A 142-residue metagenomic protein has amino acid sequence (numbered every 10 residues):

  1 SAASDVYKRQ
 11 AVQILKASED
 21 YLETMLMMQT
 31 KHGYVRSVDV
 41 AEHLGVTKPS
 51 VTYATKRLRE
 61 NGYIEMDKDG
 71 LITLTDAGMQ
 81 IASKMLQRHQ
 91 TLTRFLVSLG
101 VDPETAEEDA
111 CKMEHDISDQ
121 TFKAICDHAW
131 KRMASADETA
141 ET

Functional and structural regions predicted by a protein language model:
S1-Y7: Short, small-residue-biased leader/transition segments that mark boundaries at the very start of proteins
V12-V46: N-terminal helix-turn-helix DNA-binding core of bacterial DNA-binding proteins
L15, L74-T75, S118: Residue-level signal for threonine
S37-K68: Canonical helix-turn-helix DNA-binding module
G70-R88: Basic, amphipathic "hinge/linker" alpha-helix immediately C-terminal to the N-terminal HTH DNA-binding motif
L86-D119: Arg/Lys-rich, alpha-helical DNA-contact motif
E108-T142: C-terminal regulatory/oligomerization modules of transcriptional regulators
